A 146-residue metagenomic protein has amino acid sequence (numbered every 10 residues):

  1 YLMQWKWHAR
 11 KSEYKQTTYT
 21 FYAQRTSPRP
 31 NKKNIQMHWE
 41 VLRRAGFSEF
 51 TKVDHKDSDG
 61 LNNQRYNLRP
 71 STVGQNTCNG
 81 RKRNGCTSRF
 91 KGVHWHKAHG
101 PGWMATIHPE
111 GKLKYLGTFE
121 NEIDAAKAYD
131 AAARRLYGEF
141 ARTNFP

Functional and structural regions predicted by a protein language model:
Y1-T26: Short helix-coil boundary/hinge micro-motifs
Q24-P30, T118: Short histidine-centered catalytic/ligand-binding loop motif
R29-G111, R134, R142: Short, cationic Gly/His-enriched loop motifs
K112-E122: A short, exposed loop/beta-hairpin motif centered on an aromatic-Gly-Thr core
E120-L136: A short, charged, amphipathic alpha-helix used as a generic interaction element across diverse proteins
E139-P146: Intrinsically disordered, low-complexity charged/polar segments
